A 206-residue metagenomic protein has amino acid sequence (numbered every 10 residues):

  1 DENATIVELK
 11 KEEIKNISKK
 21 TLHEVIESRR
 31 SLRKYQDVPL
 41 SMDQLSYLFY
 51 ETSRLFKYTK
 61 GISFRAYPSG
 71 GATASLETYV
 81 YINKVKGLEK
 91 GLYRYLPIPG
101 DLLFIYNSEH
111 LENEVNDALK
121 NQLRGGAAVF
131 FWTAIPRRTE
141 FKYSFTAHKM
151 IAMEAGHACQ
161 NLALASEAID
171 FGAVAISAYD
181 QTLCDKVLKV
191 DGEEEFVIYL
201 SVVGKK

Functional and structural regions predicted by a protein language model:
D1-G125: N-terminal amphipathic, basic helical "cap/leader" segment at the start of enzyme domains
L48, T78, A128-W132, P136-T139 (+2 more regions): Small-aliphatic-rich amphipathic alpha-helix that forms the alpha element of a beta-alpha
R65-A72, Y179-K189: Beta-rich nucleic-acid/ligand-interaction surfaces
N83-V85, I135, K206: Solvent-exposed coil/turn segments that connect beta secondary-structure elements in extracytoplasmic/periplasmic
L92-R94, V129-F131, L200-V202: Conserved hydrophobic/aromatic beta-strand scaffold that supports enzyme active sites
N121-R124, C184, D191: Short, surface-exposed loop/turn microsegments at beta-strand edges and helix-strand junctions
K189-K206: A glycine-rich helix N-cap at a beta->alpha junction
